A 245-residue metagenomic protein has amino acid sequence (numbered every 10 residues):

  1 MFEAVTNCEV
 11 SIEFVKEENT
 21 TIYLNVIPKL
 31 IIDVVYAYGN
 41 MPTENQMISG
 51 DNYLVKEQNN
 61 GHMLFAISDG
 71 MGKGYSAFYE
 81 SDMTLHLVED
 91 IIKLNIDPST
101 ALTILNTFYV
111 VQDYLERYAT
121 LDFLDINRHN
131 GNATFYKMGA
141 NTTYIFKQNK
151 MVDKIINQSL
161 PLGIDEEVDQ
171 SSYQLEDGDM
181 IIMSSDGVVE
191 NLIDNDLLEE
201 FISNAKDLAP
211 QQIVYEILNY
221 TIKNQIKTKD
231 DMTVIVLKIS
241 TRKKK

Functional and structural regions predicted by a protein language model:
F2-G61: Core mixed alpha/beta domains of very large multi-subunit molecular machines
E3-I22, K29, F78-Q148, K223-T228 (+2 more regions): Catalytic core of PPM/PP2C metal-dependent serine/threonine phosphatase domains
Y23, T241-K245: Intrinsically disordered or compositionally simple regulatory linkers and C-terminal tails in signal-transduction
P28-N52, N106-V110, G139-S172, L218-N219: PP2C/PPM family metal-dependent serine/threonine protein phosphatase catalytic domain, recognizing the conserved
Q46-N59, L121, K154-I193, K227: Acidic loop->beta-strand submotif enriched in PP2C/PPM serine/threonine phosphatases
M63-A66, F135, I181-S184: Short hydrophobic-aromatic micro-motifs
G72-L94, D153, D179-T228, K243: Active-site-proximal, acidic helix/loop segment immediately C-terminal to a metal-coordinating Asp/Glu
